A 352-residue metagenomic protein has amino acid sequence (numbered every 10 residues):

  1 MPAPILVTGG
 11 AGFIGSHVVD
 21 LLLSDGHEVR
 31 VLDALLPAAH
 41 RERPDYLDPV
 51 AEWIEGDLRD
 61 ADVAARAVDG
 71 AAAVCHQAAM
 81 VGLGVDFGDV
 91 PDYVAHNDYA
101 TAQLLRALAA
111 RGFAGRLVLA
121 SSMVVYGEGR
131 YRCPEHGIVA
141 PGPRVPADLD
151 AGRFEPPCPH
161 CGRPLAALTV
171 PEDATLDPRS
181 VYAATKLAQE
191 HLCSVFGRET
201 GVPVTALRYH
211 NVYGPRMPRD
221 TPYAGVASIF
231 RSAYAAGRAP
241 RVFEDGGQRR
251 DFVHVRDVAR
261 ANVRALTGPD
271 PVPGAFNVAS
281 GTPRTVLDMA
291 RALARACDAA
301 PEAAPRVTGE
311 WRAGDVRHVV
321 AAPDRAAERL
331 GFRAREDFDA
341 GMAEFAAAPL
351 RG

Functional and structural regions predicted by a protein language model:
M1-Y209: N-terminal Rossmann-like NAD(P)+-binding domain of SDR-like oxidoreductases, especially those catalyzing
A38-A39, Y126-G129, R216, T285-V286 (+1 more regions): A short beta-to-alpha transition loop/helix N-cap that caps and shapes the active-site region
A79-V85, S122-V125, N211-M217, G247 (+2 more regions): Active-site proximal helix/loop that lines the substrate pocket of Rossmann-like NAD(P)-dependent oxidoreductase domains
V85-D86, C158-S180, V204-P218, I229-V253 (+1 more regions): A conserved pocket-lining segment of Rossmann-fold NAD(P)-dependent short-chain dehydrogenase/reductase
G88-D89, V181, M217-P222, D315-R317: Short, solvent-exposed loop/turn segments at secondary-structure boundaries
A188, L192, F196, V226 (+3 more regions): Hydrophobic alpha-helix immediately C-terminal to the catalytic Tyr-X-X-X-Lys motif of short-chain
Y234-G352: C-terminal substrate-binding subdomain of Rossmann-fold SDR/epimerase-dehydratase oxidoreductases
